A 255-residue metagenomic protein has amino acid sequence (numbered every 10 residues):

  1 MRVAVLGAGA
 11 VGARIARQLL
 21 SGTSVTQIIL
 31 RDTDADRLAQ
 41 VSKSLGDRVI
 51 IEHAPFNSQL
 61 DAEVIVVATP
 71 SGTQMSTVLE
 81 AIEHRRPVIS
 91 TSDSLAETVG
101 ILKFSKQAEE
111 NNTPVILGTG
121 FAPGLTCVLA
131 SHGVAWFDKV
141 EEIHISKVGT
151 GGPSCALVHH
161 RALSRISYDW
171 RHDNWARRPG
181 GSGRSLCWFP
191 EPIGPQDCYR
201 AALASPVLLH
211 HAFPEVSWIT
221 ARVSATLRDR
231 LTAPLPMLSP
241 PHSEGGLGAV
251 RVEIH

Functional and structural regions predicted by a protein language model:
V3-G7: Conserved N-terminal Rossmann-fold NAD(P)-binding element of oxidoreductases
G12-A13, Q74: N-terminal Rossmann-fold NAD(P) dinucleotide-binding loop
L19: Aromatic pocket-lining residues of Rossmann-like dinucleotide-binding sites
S24-S42: NAD(P)-binding Rossmann-fold cofactor-contacting core
I50-D61: Short acidic low-complexity segments
A62-E83, L95-E97: Beta-loop-alpha module in the N-terminal Rossmann-like domain of NAD(P)-dependent dehydrogenases, especially those
S92-V115: Rossmann-fold NAD(P)-binding glycine/threonine-rich loop
A135-H255: C-terminal catalytic/substrate-binding lobe primarily of soluble NAD(P)-dependent oxidoreductases
